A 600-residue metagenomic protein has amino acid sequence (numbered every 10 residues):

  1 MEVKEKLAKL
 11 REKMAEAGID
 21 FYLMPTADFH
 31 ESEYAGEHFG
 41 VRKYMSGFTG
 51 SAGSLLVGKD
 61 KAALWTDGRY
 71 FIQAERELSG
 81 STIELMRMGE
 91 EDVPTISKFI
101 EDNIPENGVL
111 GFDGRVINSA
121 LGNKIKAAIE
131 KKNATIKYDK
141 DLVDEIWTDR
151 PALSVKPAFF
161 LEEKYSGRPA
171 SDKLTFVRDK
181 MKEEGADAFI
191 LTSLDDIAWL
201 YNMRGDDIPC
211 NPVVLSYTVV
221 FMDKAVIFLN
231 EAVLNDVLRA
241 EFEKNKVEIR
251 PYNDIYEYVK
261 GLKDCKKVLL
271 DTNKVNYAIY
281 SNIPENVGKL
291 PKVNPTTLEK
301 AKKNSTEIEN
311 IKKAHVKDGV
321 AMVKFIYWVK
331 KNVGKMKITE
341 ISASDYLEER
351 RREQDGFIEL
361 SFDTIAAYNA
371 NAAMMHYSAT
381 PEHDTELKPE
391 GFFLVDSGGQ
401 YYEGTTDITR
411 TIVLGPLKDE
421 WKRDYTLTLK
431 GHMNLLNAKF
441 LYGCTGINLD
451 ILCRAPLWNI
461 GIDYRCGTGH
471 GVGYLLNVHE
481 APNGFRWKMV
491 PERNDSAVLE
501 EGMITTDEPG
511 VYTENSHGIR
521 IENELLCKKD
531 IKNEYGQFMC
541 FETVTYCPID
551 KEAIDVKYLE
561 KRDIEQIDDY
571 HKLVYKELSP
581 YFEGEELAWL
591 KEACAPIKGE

Functional and structural regions predicted by a protein language model:
M1-E600: Active-site neighborhoods and metal-handling regions in enzymes and metal-associated proteins
